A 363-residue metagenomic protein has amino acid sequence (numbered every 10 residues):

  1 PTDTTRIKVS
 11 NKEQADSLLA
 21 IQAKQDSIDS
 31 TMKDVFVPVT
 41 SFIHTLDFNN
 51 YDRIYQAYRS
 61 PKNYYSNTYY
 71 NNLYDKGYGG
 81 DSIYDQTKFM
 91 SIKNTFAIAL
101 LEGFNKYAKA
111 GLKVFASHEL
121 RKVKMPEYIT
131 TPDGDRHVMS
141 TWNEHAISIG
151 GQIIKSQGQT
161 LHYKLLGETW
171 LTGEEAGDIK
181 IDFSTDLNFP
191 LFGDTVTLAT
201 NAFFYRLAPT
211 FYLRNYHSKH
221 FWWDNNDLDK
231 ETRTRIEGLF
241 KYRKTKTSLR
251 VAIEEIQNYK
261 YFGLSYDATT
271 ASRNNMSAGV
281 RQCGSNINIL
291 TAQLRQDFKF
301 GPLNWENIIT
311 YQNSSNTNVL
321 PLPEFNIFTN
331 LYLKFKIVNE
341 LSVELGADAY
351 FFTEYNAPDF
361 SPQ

Functional and structural regions predicted by a protein language model:
T4, K12-Q363: Exposed, low-structure sequence patches enriched in small/polar residues
